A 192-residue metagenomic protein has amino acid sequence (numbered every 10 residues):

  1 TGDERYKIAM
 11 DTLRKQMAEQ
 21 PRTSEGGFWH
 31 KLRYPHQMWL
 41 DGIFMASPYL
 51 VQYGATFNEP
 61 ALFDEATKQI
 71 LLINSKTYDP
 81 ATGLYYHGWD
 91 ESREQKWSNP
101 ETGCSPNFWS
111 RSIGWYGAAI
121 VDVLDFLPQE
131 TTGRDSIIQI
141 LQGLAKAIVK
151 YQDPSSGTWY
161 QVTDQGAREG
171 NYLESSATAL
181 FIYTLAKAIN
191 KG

Functional and structural regions predicted by a protein language model:
T1-G192: Glycan-recognition and catalytic cores of secretory/periplasmic carbohydrate-active enzymes
